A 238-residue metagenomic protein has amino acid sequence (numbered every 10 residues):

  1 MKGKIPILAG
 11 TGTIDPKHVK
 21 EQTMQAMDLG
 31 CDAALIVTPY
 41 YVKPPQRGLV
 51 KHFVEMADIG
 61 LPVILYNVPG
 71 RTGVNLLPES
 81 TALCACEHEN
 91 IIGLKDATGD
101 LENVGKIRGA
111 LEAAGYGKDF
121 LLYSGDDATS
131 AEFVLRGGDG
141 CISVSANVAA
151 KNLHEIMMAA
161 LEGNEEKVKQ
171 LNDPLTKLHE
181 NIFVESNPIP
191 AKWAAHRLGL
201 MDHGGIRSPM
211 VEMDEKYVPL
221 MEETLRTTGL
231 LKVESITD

Functional and structural regions predicted by a protein language model:
M1-V74, S235: Active-site beta->alpha loop and helix N-cap motifs at the rims of alpha/beta catalytic domains
L8, L135-G138, I142-S145, A149-D238: C-terminal alpha-helical cap/extension of soluble enzyme domains
T13, P39, P69, A97 (+3 more regions): Residue-level "edge-of-site" marker
D58-L61, G70-F183: Catalytic alpha/beta core domains of metabolic enzymes, predominantly
